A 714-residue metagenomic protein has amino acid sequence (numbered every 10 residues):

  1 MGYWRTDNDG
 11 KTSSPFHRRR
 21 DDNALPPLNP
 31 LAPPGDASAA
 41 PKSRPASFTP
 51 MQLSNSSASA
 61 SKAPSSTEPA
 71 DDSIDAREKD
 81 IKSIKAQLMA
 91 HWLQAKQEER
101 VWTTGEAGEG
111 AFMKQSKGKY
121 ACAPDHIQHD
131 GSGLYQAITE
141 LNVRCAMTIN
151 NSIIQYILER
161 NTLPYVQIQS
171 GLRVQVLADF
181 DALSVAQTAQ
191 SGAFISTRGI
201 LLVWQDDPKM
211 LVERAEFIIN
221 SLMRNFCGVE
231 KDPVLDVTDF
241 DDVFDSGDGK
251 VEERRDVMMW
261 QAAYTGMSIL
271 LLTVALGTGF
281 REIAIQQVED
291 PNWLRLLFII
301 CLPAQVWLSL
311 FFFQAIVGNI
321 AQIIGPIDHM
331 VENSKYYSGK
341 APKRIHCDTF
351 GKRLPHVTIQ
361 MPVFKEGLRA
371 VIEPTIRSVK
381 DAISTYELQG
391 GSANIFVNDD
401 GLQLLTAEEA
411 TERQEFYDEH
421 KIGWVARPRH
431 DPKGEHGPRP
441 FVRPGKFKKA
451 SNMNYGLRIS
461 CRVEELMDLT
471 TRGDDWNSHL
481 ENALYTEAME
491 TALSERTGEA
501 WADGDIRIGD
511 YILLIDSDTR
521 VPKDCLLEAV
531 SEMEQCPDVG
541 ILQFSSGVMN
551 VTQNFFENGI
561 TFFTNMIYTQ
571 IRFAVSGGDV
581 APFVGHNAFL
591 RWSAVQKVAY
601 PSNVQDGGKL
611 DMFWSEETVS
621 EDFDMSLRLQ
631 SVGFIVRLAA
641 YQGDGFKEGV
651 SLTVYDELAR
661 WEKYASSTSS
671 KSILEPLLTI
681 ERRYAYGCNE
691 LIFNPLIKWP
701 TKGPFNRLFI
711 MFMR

Functional and structural regions predicted by a protein language model:
M1-T67: Fungal intrinsically disordered, low-complexity serine/threonine- and proline-rich regulatory regions
G10-K11, G118, G249, I422 (+2 more regions): Intrinsic-disorder/low-complexity loop/linker signature
A63-P233: Extended low-complexity, intrinsically disordered and solenoidal helical-scaffold regions
P69-D72, A76-D80, K85, F313-N694 (+1 more regions): Internal catalytic domains of large membrane-associated glycosyltransferases
N220-I269, E289-F298, G578, V650-V654 (+1 more regions): Basic/Trp-rich segment in TM-proximal cytosolic loops or flexible interdomain/linker regions
S221-D242, K250-A262, A284-R353: Long, contiguous juxta-domain segments that are non-catalytic but functionally important
T265, I269-L272, L302-F312, G445 (+1 more regions): Hydrophobic alpha-helical segments of membrane proteins, primarily the transmembrane helices and their short helical
L270-P291: Juxtamembrane "helix exit" motif at the C-terminal ends of alpha-helical transmembrane segments in multi-pass membrane
